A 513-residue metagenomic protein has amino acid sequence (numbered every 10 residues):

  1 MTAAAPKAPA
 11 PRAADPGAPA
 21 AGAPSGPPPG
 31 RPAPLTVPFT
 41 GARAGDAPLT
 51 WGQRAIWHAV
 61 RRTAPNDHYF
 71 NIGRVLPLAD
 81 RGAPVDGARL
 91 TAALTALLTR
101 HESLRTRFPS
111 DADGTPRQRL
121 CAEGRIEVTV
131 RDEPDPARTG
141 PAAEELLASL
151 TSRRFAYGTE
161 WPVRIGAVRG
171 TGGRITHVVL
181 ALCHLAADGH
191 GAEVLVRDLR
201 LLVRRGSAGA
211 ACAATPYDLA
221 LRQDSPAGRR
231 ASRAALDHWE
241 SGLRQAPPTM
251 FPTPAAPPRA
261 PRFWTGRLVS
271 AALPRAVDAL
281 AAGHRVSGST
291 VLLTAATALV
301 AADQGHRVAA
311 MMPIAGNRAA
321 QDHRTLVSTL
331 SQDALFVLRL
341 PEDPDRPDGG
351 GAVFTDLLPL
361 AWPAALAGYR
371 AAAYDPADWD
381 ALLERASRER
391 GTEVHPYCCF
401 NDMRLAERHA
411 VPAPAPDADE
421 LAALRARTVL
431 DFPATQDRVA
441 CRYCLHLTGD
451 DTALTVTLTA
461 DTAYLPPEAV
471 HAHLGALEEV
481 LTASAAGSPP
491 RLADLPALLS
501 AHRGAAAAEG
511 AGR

Functional and structural regions predicted by a protein language model:
T2, Q53-R81, D111-P136, T159-R164 (+9 more regions): Acyl/amide activation-and-transfer machinery of modular secondary-metabolite enzymes
T2-A64, T91-P136, W161, T215-F263 (+1 more regions): Short amphipathic alpha-helices and their capping loops
T2-P24, L35-A44, D80-T99, T115-E160 (+6 more regions): A short, small/polar-residue-rich loop/turn motif at beta-strand boundaries within alpha/beta enzyme cores
A3-A5, R131-E133, E160-D218, A469-A483: Active-site-proximal acidic secondary-structure segment that organizes catalysis
R43-G45, R62-I72, T91, E102-S103 (+6 more regions): His-Asp-centered acyl/peptidyl-transfer active-site segments
A47-V60, G140-E145, A192-E193, R262-A279 (+2 more regions): AMP-binding/adenylate-forming domain of the ANL superfamily
P48, R81-L104, L180-R197, G266-G305 (+3 more regions): Acyl activation and transfer enzymes in specialized metabolism, enriched for ANL adenylate-forming modules
H101, R105, V196-R197, R307-I314 (+1 more regions): Extended, hydrophobic beta-loop-alpha segments that form or line the acyl/peptidyl-thioester binding and transfer paths
